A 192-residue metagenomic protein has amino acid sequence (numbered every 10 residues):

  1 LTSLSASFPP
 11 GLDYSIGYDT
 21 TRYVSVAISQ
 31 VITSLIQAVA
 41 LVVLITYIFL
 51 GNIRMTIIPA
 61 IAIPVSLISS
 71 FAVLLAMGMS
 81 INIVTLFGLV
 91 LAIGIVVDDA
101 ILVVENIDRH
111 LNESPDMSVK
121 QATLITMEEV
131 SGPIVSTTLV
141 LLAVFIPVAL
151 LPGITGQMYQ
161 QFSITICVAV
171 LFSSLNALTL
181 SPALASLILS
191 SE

Functional and structural regions predicted by a protein language model:
L1-E192: Hydrophobic regular secondary-structure detector
